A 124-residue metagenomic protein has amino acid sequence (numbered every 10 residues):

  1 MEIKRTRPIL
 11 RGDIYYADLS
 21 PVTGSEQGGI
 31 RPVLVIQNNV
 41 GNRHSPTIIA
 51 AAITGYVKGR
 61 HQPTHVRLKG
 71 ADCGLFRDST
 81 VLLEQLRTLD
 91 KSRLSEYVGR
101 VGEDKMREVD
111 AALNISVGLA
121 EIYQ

Functional and structural regions predicted by a protein language model:
M1-Q124: Conserved functional hotspots at enzyme active or ligand-binding sites that engage polyanionic ligands
